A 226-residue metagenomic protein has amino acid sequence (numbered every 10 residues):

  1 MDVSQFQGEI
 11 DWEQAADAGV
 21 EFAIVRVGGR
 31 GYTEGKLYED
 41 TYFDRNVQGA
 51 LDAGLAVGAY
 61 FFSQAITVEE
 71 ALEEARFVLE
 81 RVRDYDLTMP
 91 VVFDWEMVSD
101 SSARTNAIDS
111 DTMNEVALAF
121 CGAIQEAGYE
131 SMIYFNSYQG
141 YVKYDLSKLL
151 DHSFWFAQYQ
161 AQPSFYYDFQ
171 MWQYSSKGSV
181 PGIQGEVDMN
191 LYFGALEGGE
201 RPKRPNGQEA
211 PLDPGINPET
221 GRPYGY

Functional and structural regions predicted by a protein language model:
M1-E9, E13, D17, L149-Y226: Functionally critical loop-and-helix segments that line ligand-binding/catalytic clefts of soluble enzyme domains
D2-A119, Q125-A127: Substrate-binding cleft of extracellular glycoside hydrolase catalytic domains
G31-Y32, I66, G140, P163 (+1 more regions): Flexible, glycine-rich phosphate/dinucleotide-binding loops and adjacent beta-alpha linkers at cofactor/substrate
V57, E130-M132, F154: Hydrophobic anchor at the start of a short beta-strand that flanks the dinucleotide cofactor-binding loop
F61, F135, Q158: Short beta-strand/turn micro-motifs composed of small residues that flank or help shape donor/cofactor-binding pockets
L79-S99, D145-F169: Structural recognition of alpha->loop->beta junctions
R104-N106, K143-L146, I183: A short secondary-structure junction signal
I124-V142: Aromatic-lined carbohydrate-recognition surfaces of secreted/lumenal glycan-active proteins
